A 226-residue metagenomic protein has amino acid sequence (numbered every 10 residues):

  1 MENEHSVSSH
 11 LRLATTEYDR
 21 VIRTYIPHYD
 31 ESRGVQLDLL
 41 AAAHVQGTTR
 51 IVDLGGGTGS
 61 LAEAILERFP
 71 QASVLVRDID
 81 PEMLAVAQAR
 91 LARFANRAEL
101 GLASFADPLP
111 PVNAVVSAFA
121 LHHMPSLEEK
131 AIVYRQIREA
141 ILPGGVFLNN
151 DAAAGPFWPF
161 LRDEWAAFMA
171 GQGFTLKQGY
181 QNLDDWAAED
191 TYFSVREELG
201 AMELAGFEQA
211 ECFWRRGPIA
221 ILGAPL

Functional and structural regions predicted by a protein language model:
M1-D19: N-terminal, positively charged/glycine-rich alpha-helical extensions of SAM-dependent methyltransferases
D30-G47: Conserved alpha-helix/loop element of class I SAM-dependent methyltransferases that forms part of the SAM/SAH-binding
V52, S60-A106: Class I SAM-dependent methyltransferase SAM/SAH-binding core
G57: Conserved glycine-rich SAM-binding loop
V116: A conserved beta-strand element that flanks and buttresses the S-adenosyl-L-methionine
A131-P143: A short glycine-rich, Lys/Arg-flanked "PGG" loop and its adjoining helix->strand segment in the class I
N150-L204: C-terminal alpha-helical "lid/dimerization" subdomain adjacent to the S-adenosyl-L-methionine
A205-L226: Core SAM-dependent methyltransferase catalytic element
